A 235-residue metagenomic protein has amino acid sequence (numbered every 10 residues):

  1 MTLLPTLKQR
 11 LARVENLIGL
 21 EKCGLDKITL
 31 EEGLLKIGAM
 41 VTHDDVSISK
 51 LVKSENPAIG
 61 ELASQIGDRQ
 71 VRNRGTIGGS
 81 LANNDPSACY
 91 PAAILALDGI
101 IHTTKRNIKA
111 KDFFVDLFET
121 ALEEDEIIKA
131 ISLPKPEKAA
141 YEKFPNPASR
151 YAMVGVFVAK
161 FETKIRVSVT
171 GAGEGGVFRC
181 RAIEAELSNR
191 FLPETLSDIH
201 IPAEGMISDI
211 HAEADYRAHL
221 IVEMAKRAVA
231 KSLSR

Functional and structural regions predicted by a protein language model:
M1-R235: C-terminal structural segment of proteins
